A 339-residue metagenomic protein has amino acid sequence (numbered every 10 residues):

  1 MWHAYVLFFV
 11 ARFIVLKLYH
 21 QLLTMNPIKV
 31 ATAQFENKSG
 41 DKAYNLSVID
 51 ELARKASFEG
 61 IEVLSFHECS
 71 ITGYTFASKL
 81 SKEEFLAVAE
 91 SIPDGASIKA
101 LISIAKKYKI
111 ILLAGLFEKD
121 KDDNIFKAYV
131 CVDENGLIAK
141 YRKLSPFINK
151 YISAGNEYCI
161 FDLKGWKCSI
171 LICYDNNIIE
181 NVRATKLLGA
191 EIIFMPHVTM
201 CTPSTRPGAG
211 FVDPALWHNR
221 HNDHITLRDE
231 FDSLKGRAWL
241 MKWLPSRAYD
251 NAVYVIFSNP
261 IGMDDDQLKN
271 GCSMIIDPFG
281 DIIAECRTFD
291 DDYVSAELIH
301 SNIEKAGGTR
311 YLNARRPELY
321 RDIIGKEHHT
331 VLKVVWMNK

Functional and structural regions predicted by a protein language model:
A4-V6, V10: Short hydrophobic alpha-helical segments enriched in small aliphatic residues
P27-S39, S65, A128, K140-K143 (+3 more regions): Active-site-proximal beta-strand elements of phosphoester/diester hydrolases
V30, N45, A53-K82, A105 (+5 more regions): Active-site beta-strand/loop signature of hydrolases that rely on acidic residues for catalysis
P93-L113, K167, N177-Y293: CN hydrolase (nitrilase-like) catalytic-core segments centered on the catalytic cysteine and neighboring Lys/Glu
G115, A128-C131, C159, S273-I275 (+1 more regions): Short beta-strand scaffold segments in enzyme catalytic cores
Y129-I138, I276-I283: Short, glycine-anchored, charge-dense loop/turn motifs used at functional sites
K143-E157, D290-G308: A short, polar/charged loop-to-alpha-helix boundary motif
L171-L188, M195, I303-K339: Cysteine/selenocysteine-centered motifs that mediate thiol-based redox chemistry or coordinate metal-sulfur cofactors
